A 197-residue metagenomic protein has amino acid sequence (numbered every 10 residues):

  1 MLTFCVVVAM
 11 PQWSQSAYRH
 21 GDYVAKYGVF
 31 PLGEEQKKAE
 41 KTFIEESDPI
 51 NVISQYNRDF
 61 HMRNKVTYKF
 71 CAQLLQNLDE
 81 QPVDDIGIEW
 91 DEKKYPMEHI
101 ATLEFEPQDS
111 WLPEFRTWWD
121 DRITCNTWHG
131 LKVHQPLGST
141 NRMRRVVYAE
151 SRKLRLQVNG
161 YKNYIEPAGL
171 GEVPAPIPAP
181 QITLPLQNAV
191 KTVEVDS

Functional and structural regions predicted by a protein language model:
C5-Q12, P31-S197: Charged, compositionally biased interaction regions
Q12-P31: Conserved phosphate/anionic-ligand binding catalytic regions in large, soluble enzymes, centered on
